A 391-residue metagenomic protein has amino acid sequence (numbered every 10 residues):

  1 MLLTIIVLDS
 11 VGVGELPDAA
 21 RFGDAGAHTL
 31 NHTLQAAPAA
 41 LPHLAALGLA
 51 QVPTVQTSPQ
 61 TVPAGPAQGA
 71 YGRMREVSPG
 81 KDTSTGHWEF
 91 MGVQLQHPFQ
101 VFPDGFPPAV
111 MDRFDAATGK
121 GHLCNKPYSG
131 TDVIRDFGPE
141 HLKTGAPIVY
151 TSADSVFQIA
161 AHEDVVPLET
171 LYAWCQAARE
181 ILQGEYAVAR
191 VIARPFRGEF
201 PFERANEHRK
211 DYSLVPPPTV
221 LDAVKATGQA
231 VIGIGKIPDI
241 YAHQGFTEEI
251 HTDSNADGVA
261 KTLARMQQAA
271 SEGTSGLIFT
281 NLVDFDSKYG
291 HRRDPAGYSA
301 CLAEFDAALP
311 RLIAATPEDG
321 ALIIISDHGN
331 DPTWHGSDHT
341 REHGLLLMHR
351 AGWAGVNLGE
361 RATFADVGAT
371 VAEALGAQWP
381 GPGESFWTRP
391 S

Functional and structural regions predicted by a protein language model:
M1-S391: Feature captures the catalytic ectodomains and active-site-proximal regions of enzymes that hydrolyze or transfer
